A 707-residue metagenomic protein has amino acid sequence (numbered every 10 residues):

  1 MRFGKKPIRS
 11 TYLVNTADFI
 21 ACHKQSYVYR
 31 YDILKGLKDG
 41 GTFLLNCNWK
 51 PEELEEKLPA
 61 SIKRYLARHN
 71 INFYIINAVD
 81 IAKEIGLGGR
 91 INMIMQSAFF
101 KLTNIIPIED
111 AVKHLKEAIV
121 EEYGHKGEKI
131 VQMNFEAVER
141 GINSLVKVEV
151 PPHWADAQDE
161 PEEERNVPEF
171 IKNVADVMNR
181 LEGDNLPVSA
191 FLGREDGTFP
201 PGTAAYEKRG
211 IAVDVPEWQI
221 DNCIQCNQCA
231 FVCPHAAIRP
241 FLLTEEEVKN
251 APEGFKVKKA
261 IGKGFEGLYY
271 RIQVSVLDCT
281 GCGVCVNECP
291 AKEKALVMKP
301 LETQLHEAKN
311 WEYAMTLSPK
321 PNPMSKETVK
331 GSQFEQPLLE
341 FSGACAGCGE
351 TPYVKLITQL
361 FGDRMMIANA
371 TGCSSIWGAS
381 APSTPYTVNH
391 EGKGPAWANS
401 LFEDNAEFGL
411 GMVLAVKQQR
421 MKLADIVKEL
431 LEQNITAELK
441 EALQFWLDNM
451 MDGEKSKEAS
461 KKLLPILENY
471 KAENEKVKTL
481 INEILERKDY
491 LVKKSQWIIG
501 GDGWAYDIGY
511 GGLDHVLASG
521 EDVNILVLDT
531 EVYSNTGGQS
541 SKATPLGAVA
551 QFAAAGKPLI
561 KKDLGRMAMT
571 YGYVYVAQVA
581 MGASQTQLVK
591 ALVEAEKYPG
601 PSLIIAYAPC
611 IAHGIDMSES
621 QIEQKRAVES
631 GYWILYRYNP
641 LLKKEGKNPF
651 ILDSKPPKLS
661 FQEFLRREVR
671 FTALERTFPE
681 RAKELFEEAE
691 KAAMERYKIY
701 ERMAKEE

Functional and structural regions predicted by a protein language model:
M1-D39, Q228, G343, E350-M366 (+4 more regions): Thiamine diphosphate
M1-M178, V248-E253, A381, Q539 (+3 more regions): Active-site cofactor/cluster-binding pocket
I8-T11, N15, A82-G86, I106 (+13 more regions): Alpha-helix capping and helix-loop boundary segments enriched in small/acidic/polar residues
V28-R30, P51-E53, A82-K83, I224-Q225 (+12 more regions): Flexible loop/turn segments at secondary-structure boundaries
D32-I33, L54-L58, I85-L87, Q228 (+13 more regions): Short acidic, glycine/serine/threonine-rich loops at helix termini
I33, K476, Y490-I498, D507-V523 (+1 more regions): Glycine-rich ThDP/TPP pyrophosphate-binding loop and its adjacent helix/strand module within ThDP-dependent enzymes
T42-N48, A370, I525-D529: Short internal beta-strands
A111-L115, G124-D278, V286-Q496, A548 (+8 more regions): Ferredoxin-type iron-sulfur electron-transfer modules and their immediate structural context
